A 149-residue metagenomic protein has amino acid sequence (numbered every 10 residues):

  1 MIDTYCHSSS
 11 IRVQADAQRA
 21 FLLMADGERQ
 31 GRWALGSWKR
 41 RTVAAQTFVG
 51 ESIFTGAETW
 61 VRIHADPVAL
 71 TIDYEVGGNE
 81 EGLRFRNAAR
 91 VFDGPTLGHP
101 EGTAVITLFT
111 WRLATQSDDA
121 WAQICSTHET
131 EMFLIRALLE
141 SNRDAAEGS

Functional and structural regions predicted by a protein language model:
M1-A44: Hydrophobic ligand-binding cavity/cleft-lining segments
S10-Q14, R62, R90: Generic structural detector for well-ordered beta-strands
A15-A17, D66, G94-L97: Short loop segments at secondary-structure junctions
M24, V61-R62, V105-L108: Short, well-ordered beta-strand segments in beta-rich or mixed alpha/beta enzyme and ligand-binding folds
R29-R86, G98-E101, T130, N142: Glycine-rich portal/gate segments that line the openings of hydrophobic small-molecule binding cavities
G78-G148: Beta-strand/loop substructures that line and gate deep hydrophobic ligand-binding cavities in soluble
